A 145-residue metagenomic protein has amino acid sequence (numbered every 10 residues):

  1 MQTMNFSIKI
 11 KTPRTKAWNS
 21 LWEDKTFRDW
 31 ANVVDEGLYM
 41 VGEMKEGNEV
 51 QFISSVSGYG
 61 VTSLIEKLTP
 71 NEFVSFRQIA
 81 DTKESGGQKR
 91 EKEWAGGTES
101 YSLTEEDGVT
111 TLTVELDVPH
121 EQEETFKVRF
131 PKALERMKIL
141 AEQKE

Functional and structural regions predicted by a protein language model:
M1-Y39: Hydrophobic ligand-binding cavity/cleft-lining segments
T3-P13, Q51-L68: Generic detector of contiguous secondary-structure segments
T3-S7, E49, G60, F73 (+2 more regions): Intrinsic-disorder/low-complexity, polar/charged segments enriched in Ser/Thr/Lys/Arg/Asp/Glu/Gln
A17-L21, F27, V50, I65 (+4 more regions): Hydrophobic pocket/interface hotspot
M44-V50: Short coil-to-beta transition motif at edge beta-strands of beta-rich domains
V56-D107: Hydrophobic-ligand binding "helix-grip"
I79-E84, E115-E121: Short, solvent-exposed aromatic-acidic interface loops
K92-A95, T111, D117-E145: A conserved amphipathic terminal alpha-helix motif
